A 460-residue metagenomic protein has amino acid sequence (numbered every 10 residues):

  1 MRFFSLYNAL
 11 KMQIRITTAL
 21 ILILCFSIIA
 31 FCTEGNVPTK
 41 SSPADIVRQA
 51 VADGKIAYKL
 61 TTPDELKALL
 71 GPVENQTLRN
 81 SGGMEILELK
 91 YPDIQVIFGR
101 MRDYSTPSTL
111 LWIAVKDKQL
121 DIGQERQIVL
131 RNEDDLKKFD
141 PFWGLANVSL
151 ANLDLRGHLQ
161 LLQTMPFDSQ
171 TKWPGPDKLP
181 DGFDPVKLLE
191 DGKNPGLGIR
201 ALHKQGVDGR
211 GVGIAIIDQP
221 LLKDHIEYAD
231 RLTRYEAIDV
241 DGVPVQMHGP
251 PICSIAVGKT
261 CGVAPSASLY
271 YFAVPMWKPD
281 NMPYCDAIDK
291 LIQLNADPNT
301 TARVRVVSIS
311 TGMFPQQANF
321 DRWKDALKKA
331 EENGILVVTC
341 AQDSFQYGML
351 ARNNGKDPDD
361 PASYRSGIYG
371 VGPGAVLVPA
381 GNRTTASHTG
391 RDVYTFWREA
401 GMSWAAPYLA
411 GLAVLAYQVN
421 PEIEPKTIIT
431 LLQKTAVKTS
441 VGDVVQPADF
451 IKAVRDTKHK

Functional and structural regions predicted by a protein language model:
K11, A302-I309, D321, Q418-K460: C-terminal subdomain of the subtilisin-like protease fold in secreted/lumenal serine endopeptidases
A19-I28: Bacterial N-terminal signal peptides
T33-E125: Residues within mature, well-folded domains
D121-E190: Autoinhibitory propeptides
V186-I214, I238-D241, P358-A362, Q446: N-terminal domain-start motif of subtilase-like serine proteases
A201-I214, Q219-T233, D241-Y284, T300-V304 (+2 more regions): Subtilisin-like serine protease catalytic core
D218, E332-Q418, E422: Extracellular S/T/G-rich loop segment that most often corresponds to the catalytic His/Ser-adjacent loop
P275-N353, W397-P407: Substrate-binding/access-modulating region of protease and related hydrolase catalytic domains
